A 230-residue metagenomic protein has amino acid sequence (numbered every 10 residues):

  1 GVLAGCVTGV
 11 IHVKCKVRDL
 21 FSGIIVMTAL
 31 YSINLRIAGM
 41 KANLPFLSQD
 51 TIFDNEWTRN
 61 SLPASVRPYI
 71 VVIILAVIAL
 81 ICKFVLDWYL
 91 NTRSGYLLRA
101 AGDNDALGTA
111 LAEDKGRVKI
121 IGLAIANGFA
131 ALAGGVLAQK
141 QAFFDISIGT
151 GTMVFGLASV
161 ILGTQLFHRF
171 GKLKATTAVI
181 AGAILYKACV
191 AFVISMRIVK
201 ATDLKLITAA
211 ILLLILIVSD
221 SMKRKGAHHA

Functional and structural regions predicted by a protein language model:
G1, V10, G23-I52, E56-P63 (+3 more regions): Alpha-helical transmembrane segments in inner-membrane proteins
G1-T28, A76-L80, A181-G182, Y186: Alpha-helical transmembrane segments within multi-pass membrane transporters and channels
A4, R67-D145, G149: Helix-loop-helix "hairpin" substructures at the membrane interface of multi-pass membrane proteins
V10-K14, R36-M40, D87-W88, V136-Q139 (+5 more regions): Membrane-interface helix caps of multi-pass small-molecule transporters
D19, G23, L30-N91, I121 (+2 more regions): Transmembrane helix-bundle core of multi-pass membrane transporters and related energy-transducing complexes
T28-S32, I74-L86, N127-G134, L157-T164 (+2 more regions): Hydrophobic core segments of alpha-helical transmembrane domains in multi-pass membrane transport and ion-translocation
D103-R117, T177, C189-A230: Cytosolic-side transmembrane-helix boundaries in multi-pass membrane proteins
A130-K205: Transmembrane alpha-helical segments in multi-pass inner-membrane proteins
